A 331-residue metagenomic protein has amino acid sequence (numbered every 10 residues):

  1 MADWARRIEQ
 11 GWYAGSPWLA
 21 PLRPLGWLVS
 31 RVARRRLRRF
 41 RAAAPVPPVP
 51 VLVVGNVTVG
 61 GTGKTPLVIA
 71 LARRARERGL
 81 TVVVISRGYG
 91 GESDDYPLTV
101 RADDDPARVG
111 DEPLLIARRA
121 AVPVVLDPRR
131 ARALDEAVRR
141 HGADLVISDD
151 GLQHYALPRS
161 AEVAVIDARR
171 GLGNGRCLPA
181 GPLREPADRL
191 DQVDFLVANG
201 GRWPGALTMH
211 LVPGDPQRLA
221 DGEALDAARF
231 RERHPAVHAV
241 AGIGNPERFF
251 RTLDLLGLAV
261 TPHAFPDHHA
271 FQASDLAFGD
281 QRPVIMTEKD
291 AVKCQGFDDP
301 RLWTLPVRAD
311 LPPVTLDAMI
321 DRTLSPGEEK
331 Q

Functional and structural regions predicted by a protein language model:
M1-Q10, G171-P283, E329-Q331: C-terminal accessory "lid"/substrate-recognition subdomains
D3-P50: A transmembrane-helix-recognition feature enriched in membrane-embedded lipid enzymes and envelope glyco-/phospholipid
L28, T65, I116, D149 (+4 more regions): Residue-level signal for inorganic ion chemistry
L37-A102, E329: Walker A (P-loop) phosphate-binding motif
V54, V125, I166, M209 (+2 more regions): Hydrophobic residues at beta-strand termini and immediately following loops that shape nucleotide-binding pockets
L80, G142-D144, H234, Q281-R282: Short, high-confidence coil segments that cap the C-terminus of an alpha-helix and link into the following beta-strand
G88-T208, D215-Q217: Phosphate/Mg2+-binding loops and adjacent switch elements in nucleotide/diphosphate-handling enzyme cores
P266-A270, R301-E328: Short, flexible loop segments at boundaries between secondary-structure elements
